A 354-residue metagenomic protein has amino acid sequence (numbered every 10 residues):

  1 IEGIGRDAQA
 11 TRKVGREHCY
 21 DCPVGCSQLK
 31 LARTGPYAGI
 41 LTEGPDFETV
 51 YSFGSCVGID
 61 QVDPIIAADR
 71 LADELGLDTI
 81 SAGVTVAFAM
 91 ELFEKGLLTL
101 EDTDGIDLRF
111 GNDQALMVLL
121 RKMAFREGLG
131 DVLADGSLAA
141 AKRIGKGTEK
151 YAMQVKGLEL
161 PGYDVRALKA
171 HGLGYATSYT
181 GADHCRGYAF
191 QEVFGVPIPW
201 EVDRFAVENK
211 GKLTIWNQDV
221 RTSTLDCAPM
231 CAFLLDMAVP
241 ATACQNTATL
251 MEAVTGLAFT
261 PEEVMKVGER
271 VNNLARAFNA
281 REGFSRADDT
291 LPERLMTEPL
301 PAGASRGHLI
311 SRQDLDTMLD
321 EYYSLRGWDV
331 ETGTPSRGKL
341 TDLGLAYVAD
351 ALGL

Functional and structural regions predicted by a protein language model:
I1-L354: Extended C-terminal regions of large enzymes
